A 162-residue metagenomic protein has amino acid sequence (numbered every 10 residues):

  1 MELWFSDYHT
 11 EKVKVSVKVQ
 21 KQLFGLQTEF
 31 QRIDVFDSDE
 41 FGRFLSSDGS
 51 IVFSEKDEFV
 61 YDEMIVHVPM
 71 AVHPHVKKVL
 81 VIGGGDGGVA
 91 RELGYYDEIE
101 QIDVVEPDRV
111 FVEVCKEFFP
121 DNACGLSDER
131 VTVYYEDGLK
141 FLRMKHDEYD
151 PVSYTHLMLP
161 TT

Functional and structural regions predicted by a protein language model:
M1-D39: N-terminal auxiliary segments of SAM/dcSAM-dependent transferases
E2, F53-L157: The AdoMet/dcAdoMet-binding core of the Class I SAM-like
L23, G49-I51, D137: Short, well-ordered turn and helix-capping elements at secondary-structure junctions
D37, F44, K78-L80: Short, flexible coil/turn micro-motifs enriched in small/turn-prone residues
G42-D48: Short polybasic amphipathic segments
M158-T162: Short "domain-exit" segments at the C-terminal end of structured domains
